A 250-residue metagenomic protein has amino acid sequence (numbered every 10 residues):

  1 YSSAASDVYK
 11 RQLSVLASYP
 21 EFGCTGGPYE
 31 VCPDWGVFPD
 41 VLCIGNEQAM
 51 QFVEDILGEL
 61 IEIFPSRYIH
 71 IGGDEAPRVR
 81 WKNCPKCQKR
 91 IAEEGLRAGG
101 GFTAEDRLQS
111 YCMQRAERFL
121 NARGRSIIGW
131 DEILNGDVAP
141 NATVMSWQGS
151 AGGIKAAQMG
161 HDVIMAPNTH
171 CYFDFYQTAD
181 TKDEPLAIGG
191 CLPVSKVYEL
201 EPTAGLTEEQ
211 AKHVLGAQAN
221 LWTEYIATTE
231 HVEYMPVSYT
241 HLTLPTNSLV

Functional and structural regions predicted by a protein language model:
Y1-A5, Y9, H241, T246-V250: Single conserved hydrophobic/aromatic residue that forms the stacking wall/gate of nucleotide- or nucleobase-binding
S3-E21, D162-I164: Glycine-rich, aromatic-flanked loop segments that form ligand/cofactor-binding clefts across common enzyme folds
S3-Q12, P28-W35, R67-W81, I127-D131: Core alpha/beta catalytic barrel or barrel-like domain that forms the active/cofactor pocket in diverse metabolic
R11-Q12, P20, F38-D40, P140-A142 (+1 more regions): Generic structural motif recognizing short loop/turn segments at the entrances and edges of beta-strands
Q12-Q48, R80-A104: Aromatic- and acidic-residue-enriched carbohydrate-binding clefts of CAZyme catalytic domains
N46-Y68, E75, K89, E93-S238 (+2 more regions): Substrate-binding groove of N-acetylhexosamine-processing glycoside hydrolases
